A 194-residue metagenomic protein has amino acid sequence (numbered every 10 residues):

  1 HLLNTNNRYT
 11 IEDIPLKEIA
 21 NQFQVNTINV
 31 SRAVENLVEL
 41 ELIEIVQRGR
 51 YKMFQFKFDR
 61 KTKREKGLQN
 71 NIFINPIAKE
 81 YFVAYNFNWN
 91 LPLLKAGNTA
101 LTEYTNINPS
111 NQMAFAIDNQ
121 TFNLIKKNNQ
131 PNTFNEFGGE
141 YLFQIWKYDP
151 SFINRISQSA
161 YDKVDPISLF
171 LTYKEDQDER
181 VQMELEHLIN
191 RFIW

Functional and structural regions predicted by a protein language model:
H1-D13: Short helix->loop/beta-hairpin flanking segments within DNA-binding domains
D13-Q24, L37: A short alpha-helical element within helix-turn-helix/winged-helix DNA-binding domains across DNA-binding proteins
V38-R48: A short, conserved structural fragment
V46-K63: Short, Lys/Arg-rich nucleic-acid/phosphate-binding segment
L68-W194: Long, low-complexity, charge-rich intrinsically disordered regions
